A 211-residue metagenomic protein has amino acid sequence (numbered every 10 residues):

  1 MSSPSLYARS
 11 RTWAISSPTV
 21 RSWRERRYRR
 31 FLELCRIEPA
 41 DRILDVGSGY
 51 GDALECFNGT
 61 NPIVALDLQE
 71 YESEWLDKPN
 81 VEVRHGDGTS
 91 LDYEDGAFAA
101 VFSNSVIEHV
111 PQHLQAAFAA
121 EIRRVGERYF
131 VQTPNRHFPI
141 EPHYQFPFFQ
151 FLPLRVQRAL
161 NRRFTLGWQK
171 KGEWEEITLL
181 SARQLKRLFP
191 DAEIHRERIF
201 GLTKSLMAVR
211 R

Functional and structural regions predicted by a protein language model:
M1-D95, G201-S205: Conserved N-terminal segment of class I S-adenosyl-L-methionine
F102: A conserved beta-strand element that flanks and buttresses the S-adenosyl-L-methionine
S105-H109: Short catalytic micro-motifs in class I SAM-dependent methyltransferases
V110-V125: A short, conserved alpha-helix within the catalytic core of class I
R128-R155: Conserved class I S-adenosyl-L-methionine
P142-P147, L160-G172: Short, glycine-/aromatic-enriched active-site segment of Class I SAM-dependent methyltransferases
K171-D191: Short alpha-helix
A192-G201: Conserved S-adenosyl-L-methionine
